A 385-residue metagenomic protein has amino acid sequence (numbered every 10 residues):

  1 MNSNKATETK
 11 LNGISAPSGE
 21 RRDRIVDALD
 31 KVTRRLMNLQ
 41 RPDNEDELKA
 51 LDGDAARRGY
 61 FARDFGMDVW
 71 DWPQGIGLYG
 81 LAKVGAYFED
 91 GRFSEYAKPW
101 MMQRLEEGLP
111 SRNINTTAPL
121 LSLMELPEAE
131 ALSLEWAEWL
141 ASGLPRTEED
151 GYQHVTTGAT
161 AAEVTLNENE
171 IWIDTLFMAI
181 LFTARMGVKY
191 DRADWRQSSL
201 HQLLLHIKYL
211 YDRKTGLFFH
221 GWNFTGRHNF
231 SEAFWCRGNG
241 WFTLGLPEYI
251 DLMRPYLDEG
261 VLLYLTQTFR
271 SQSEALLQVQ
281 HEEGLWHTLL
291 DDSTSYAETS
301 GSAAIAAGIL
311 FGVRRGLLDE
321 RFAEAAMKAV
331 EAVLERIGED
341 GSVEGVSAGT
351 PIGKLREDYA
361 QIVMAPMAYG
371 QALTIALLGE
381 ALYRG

Functional and structural regions predicted by a protein language model:
N2-P73, Y87, G91-S94, Q103 (+4 more regions): CBM-like carbohydrate-recognition segments
V69, I171-M178, D191, W195-S198 (+5 more regions): Short, contiguous, pocket-lining structural segments that sit at or immediately flank catalytic/ligand-binding sites
G80, T175-M178, F182, Q202 (+8 more regions): Amphipathic, well-ordered alpha-helical segments in soluble domains
F88, M186-Q197, Y249-L263, G312-E320: Inter-helical turn/loop segments and adjacent helix faces that build the functional surface of alpha-helical bundle
S94-E95, E106-W222, H228-A233, D340: Extended ligand-binding groove/face enriched in aromatic
L210-F219, L277-L289, L334-S342: Catalytic cores of carbohydrate-active enzymes
T243-L290: Oxyanion-binding "anion nests"
